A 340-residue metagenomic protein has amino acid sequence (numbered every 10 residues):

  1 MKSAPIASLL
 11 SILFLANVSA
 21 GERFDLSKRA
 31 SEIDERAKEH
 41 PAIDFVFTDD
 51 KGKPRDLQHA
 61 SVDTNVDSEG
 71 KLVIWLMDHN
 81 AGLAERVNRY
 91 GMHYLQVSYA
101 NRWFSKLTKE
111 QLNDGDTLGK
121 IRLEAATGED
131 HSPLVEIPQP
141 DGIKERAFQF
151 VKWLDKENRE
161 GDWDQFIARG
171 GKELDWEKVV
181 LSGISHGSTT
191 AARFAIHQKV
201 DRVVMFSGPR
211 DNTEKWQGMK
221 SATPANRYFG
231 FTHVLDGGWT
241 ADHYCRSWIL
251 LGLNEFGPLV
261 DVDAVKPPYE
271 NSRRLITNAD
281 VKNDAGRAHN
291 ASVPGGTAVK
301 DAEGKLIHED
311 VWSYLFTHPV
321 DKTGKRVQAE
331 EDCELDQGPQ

Functional and structural regions predicted by a protein language model:
A7-A16: Bacterial N-terminal signal peptides
G21-N65: N-terminal cap/lid segment of alpha/beta-hydrolase-fold proteins
E69-D78: Short beta-strand element of the alpha/beta-hydrolase
M92-K106: Conserved alpha/beta-hydrolase
G115-K172: Alpha/beta-hydrolase active-site loop
S182-G187, A191: Gly/Ala-rich beta-loop-alpha elbow adjacent to hydrolase catalytic centers
D201-T297: The feature captures the conserved acid-bearing segment of alpha/beta-hydrolase catalytic domains
G286-P339: Catalytic active-site module of serine/aspartate enzymes centered on a nucleophile-bearing elbow/loop
